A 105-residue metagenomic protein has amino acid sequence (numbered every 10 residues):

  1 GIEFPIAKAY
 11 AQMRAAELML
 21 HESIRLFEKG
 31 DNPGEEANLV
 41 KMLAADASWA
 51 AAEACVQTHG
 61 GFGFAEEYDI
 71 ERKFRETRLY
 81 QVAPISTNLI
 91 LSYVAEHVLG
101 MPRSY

Functional and structural regions predicted by a protein language model:
G1-Y105: Alpha-helical interface subdomain recognition
